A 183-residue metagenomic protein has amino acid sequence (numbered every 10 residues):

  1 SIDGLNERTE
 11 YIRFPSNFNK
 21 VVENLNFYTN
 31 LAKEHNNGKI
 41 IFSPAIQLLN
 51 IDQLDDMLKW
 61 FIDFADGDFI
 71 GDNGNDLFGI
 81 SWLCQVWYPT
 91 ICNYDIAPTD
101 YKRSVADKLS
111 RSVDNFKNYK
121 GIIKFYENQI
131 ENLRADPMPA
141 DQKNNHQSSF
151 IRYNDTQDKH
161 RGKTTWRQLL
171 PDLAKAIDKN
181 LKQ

Functional and structural regions predicted by a protein language model:
S1-P89: Radical SAM/AdoMet-radical enzyme domain recognition
F18-V21, L54, K102, A106 (+1 more regions): A structural signal for well-ordered alpha-helical scaffolds and beta->alpha junctions
G67, P98, K102, Y119-I122 (+1 more regions): Intrinsic structural disorder
N73-L77, Y94-I96, Y101, Q142-N145 (+2 more regions): Short linear motifs in intrinsically disordered/low-complexity regions
W87-D114: PAPS-dependent sulfotransferase catalytic core
D107, S112-Q183: Radical SAM enzyme core and accessory elements
